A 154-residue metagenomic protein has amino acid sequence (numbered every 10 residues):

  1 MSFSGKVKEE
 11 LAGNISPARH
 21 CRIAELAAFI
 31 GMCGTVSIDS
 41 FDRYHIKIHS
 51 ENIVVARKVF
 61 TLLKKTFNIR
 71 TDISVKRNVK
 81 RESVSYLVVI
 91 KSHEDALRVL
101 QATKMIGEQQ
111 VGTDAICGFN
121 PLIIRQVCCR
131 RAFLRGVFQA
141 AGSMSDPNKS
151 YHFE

Functional and structural regions predicted by a protein language model:
M1-T66, I116-E154: Intein-associated homing endonuclease modules of the LAGLIDADG/DOD-type, together with closely related HINT-family
N68-A115: A generic, well-ordered mixed alpha/beta core segment in the N-terminal half of proteins
